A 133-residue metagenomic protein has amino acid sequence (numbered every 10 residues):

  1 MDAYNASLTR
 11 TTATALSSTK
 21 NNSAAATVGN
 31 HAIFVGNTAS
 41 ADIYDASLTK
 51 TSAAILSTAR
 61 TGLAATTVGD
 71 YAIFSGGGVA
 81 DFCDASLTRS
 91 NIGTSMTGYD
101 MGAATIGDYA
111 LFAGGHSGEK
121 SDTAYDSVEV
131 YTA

Functional and structural regions predicted by a protein language model:
M1-A133: Kelch-like beta-propeller repeat domains
